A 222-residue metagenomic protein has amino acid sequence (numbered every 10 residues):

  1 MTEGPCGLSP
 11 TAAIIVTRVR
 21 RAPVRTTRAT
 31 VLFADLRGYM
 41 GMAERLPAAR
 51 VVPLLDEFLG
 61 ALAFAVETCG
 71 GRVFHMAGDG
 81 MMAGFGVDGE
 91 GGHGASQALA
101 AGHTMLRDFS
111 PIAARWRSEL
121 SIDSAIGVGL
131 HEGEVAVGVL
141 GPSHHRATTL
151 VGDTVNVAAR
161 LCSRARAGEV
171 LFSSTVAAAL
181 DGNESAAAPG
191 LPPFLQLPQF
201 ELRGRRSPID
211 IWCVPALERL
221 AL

Functional and structural regions predicted by a protein language model:
M1-T27, P192: Regulatory cytosolic signal-relay segments
R18-A100: Catalytic NTP-binding/metal-coordinating core of nucleotidyl cyclase/transferase enzymes
V51, F58, A77, G94 (+4 more regions): Helical mechanochemical/support elements of P-loop NTPase systems and associated helical scaffolds
L55-G71, V87-V128, D153-T154, A159-C162 (+2 more regions): Alpha-helical scaffold within the catalytic cores of cyclic-nucleotide enzymes
A77-G78, S118-G127, V170-V176: Acidic/histidine metal-binding catalytic segments
A83-G84, I122-G138: A short glycine-enriched loop-to-beta-strand structural element that forms part of the catalytic core of nucleotide
L140-G152, S185-P193: Short, surface-exposed loop/helix-turn segments at secondary-structure junctions that function as lids/hinges flanking
R164-L222: Cytosolic regulatory/linker segments at or just downstream of nucleotide-handling modules in signal-transduction
